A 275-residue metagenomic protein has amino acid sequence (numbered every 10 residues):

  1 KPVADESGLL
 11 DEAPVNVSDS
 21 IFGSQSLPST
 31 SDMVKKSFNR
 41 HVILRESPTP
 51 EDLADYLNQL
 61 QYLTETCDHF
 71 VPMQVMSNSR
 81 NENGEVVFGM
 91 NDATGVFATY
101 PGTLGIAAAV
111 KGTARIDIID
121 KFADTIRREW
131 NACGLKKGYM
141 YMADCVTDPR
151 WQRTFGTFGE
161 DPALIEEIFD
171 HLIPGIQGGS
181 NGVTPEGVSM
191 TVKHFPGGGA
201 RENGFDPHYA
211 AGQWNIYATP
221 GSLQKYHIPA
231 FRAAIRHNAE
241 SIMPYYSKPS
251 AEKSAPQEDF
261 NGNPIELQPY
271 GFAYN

Functional and structural regions predicted by a protein language model:
K1-N275: Glycoside hydrolase catalytic-domain context in secreted enzymes
